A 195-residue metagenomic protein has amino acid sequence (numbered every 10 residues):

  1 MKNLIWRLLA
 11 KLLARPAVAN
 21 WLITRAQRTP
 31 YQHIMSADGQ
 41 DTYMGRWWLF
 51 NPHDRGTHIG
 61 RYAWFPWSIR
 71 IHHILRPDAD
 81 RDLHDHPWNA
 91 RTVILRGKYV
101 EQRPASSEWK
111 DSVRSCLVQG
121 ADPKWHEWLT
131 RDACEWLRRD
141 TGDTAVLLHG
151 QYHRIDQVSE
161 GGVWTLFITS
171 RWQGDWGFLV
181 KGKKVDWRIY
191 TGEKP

Functional and structural regions predicted by a protein language model:
M1-A26: Membrane-proximal basic amphipathic "stem/tether" segments
Q40-D78: A short glycine-rich, His/Asp/Glu-containing loop-to-beta-strand
R70-D85, R103, H149: Conserved short histidine dyad/triad with adjacent acidic residue
H86-E101: Short, conserved beta-strand element in jelly-roll/cupin
Q102-R154: Short acidic-glycine-tyrosine-enriched beta hairpin
T144-V146, E160-G177: A short hydrophobic beta-strand segment most commonly corresponding to one strand of the jelly-roll/cupin
D175-P195: Active-site or metal-binding loop neighborhoods of secreted/extracellular toxin and effector enzymes
